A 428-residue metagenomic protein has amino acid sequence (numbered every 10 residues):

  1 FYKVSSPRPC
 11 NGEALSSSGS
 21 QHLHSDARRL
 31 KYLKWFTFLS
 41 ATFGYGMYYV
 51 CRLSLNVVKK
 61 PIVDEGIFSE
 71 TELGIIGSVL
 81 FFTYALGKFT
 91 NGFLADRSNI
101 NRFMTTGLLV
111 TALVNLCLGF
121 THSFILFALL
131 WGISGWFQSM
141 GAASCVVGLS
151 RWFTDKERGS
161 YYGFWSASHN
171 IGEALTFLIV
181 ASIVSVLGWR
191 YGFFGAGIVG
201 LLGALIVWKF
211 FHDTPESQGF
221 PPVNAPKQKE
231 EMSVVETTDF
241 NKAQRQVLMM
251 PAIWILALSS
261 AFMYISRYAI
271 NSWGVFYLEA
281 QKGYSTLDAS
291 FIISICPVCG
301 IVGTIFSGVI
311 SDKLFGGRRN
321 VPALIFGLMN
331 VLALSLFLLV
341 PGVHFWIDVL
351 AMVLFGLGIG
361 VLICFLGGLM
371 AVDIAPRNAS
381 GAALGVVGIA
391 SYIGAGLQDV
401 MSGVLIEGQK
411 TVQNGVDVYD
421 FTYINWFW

Functional and structural regions predicted by a protein language model:
L53, F81-F89, E173-A174, P297-I305 (+2 more regions): Residue-level signature of mid-helix packing/kink "hotspots" within the transmembrane helices of 12-pass Major
L55-K59, M250-S307, I363, Q398-S402: Extracytoplasmic gate region of multi-pass secondary transporters
I67, N99, F120-I125, G283 (+1 more regions): Helix-breaking motifs and short loop linkers at transmembrane-helix boundaries and internal kinks in secondary membrane
L86-I125: Conserved MFS/SLC helix-loop-helix module at the cytosolic interface between two early adjacent transmembrane helices
R97-L108, D312-G327: Cytoplasmic membrane-interface "Motif A"-like loop-to-helix N-cap segments of 12-TM Major Facilitator Superfamily
L109-H122, L328-G342: C-terminal ends and interior cores of transmembrane alpha-helices in multi-pass membrane transporters/permeases
L130-I171: Cytoplasmic helix-loop-helix junction between adjacent transmembrane helices in 12-TM secondary transporters
S185-G197, R318-V321, V404-W428: A membrane-interface helix-boundary motif in multi-pass transporters
